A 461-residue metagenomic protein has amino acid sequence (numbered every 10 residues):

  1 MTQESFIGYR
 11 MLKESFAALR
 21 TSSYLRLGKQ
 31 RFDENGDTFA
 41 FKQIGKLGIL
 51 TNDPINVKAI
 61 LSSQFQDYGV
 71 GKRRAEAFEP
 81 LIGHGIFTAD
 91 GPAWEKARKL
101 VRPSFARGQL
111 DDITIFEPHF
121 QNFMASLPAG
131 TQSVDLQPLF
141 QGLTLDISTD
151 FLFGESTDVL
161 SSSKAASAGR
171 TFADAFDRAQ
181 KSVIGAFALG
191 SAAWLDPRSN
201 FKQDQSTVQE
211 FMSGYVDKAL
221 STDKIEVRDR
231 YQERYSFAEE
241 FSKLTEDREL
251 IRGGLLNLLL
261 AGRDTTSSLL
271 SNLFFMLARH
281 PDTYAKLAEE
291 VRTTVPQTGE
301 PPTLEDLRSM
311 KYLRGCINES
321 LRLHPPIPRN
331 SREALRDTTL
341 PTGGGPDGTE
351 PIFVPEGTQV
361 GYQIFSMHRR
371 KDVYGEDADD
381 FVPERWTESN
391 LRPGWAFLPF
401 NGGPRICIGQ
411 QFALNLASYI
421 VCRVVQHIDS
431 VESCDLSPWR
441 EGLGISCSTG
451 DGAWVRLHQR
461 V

Functional and structural regions predicted by a protein language model:
M1-K96, R107-A125, L143, Q203-T207 (+2 more regions): N-terminal membrane-proximal hinge/A-helix region immediately C-terminal to the signal-anchor transmembrane segment
D33-F39, K243-E246, T303-E319, N330-G361 (+1 more regions): Cytochrome P450 C-terminal beta-domain/meander region
T51, A59, D264-A288: Classical protein tyrosine phosphatase
V70-E76, L110-L270, K286: Cytochrome P450 heme-thiolate monooxygenase catalytic core
A168-D174, R230-Q232, M276-R329, A334 (+3 more regions): Cytochrome P450 I-helix active-site segment
P281-T283, P393-G394, Q410-S448: Cytochrome P450 heme-binding "Cys pocket" and the immediately downstream C-terminal segment
H324-P326, G348, E356, G361-N390: Conserved cytochrome P450 K-helix/beta-meander segment immediately N-terminal to the heme-binding cysteine loop
